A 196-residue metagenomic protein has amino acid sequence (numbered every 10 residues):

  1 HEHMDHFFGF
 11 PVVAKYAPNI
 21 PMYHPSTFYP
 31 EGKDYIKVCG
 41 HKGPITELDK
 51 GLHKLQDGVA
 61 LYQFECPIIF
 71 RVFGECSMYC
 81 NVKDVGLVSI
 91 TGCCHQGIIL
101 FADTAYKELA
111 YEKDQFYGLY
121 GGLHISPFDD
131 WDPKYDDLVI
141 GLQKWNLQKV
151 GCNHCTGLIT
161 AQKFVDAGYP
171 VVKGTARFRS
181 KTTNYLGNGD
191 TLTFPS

Functional and structural regions predicted by a protein language model:
H1, M22, G58, T91-G92 (+1 more regions): Divalent metal-coordination and catalytic microenvironments
H1-Y16: Di-metal (Zn2+ and/or Mg2+/Mn2+) metal-binding site signature of metallo-dependent hydrolases with the MBL/beta-CASP
D5, M22-Y35, D114-Y117, I125-P127: Membrane metalloprotein/metal-transporter helix-bundle signature
F7-F10, K33-D34, L100-F101, A161-Q162: Short glycine-/acidic-enriched loop or helix-start segments at secondary-structure transitions that form or flank
Y16-P18, G40-H41, N146, A167-G168: Short, structured coil segments at secondary-structure junctions
N19, Y23-C76, K163, K173-T191 (+1 more regions): Metallo-beta-lactamase
L61-L100: Conserved beta-alpha junction segments in alpha/beta enzyme cores
D84-V88, C93-T182: Cap/insert and terminal regions of metallo-dependent hydrolase folds
